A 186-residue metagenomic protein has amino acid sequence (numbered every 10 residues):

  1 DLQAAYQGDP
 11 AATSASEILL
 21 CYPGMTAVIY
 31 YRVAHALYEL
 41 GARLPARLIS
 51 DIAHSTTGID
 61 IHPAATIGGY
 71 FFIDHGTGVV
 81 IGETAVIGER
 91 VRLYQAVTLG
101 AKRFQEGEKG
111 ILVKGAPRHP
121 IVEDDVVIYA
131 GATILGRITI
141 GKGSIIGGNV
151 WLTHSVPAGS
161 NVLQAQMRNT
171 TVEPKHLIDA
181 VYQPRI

Functional and structural regions predicted by a protein language model:
D1-D51, K175-I186: Terminal amphipathic alpha-helical/low-complexity segments used for targeting or macromolecular assembly
H54-T170, P174: Structural signal for interior beta-strand "rungs" in well-ordered beta-sheet cores of soluble enzyme domains
